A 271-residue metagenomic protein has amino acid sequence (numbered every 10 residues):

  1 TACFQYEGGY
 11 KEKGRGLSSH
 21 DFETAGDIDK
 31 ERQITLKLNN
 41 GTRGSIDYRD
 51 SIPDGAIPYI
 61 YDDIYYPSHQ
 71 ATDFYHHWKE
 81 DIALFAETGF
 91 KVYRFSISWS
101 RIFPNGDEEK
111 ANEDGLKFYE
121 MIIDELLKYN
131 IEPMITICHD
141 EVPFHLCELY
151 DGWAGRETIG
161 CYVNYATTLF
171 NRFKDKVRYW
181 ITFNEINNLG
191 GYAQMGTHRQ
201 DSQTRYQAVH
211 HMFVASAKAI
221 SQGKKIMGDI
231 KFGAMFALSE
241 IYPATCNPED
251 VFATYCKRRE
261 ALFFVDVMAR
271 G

Functional and structural regions predicted by a protein language model:
T1-H77, I82, A86-K91, I102-G271: Non-catalytic scaffold segments within catalytic domains of secreted glycoside hydrolases
